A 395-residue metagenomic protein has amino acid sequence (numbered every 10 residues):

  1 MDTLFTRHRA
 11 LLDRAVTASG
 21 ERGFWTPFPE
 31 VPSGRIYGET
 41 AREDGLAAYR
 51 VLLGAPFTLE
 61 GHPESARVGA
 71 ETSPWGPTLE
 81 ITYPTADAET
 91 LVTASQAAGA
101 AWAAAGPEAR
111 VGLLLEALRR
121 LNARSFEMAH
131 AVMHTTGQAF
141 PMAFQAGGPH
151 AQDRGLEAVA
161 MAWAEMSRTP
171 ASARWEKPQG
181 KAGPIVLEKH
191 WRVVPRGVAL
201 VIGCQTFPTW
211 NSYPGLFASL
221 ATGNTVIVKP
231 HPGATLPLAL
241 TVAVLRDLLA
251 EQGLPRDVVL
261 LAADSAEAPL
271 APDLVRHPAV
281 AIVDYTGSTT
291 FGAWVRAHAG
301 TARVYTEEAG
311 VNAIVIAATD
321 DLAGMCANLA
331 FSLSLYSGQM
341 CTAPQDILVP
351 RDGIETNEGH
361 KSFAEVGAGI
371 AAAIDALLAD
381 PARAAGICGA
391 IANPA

Functional and structural regions predicted by a protein language model:
M1-A182, A218: N-terminal Rossmann-like NAD(P)+-binding subdomain of aldehyde/semialdehyde dehydrogenases
T3, R7, I36, D247-G253 (+1 more regions): ALDH superfamily catalytic-core signature
D87, L91, A109, L113 (+18 more regions): General structural feature for long, well-ordered alpha-helical segments within catalytic domains of soluble enzymes
A94, A98-A101, R120, A158-M161 (+8 more regions): Generic, well-ordered alpha-helical scaffold segments in large soluble proteins
S95-G99, A221-V226, P350: A short small-residue
A105, T135, A139-M142, N224-H231 (+1 more regions): Inter-helical turn/loop segments and adjacent helix faces that build the functional surface of alpha-helical bundle
E116-L118, T136-F144, G233-A234, L261-A266 (+2 more regions): Conserved short loop/turn motifs at secondary-structure junctions
M166-C326: Rossmann-like NAD(P) dinucleotide-binding subdomain of oxidoreductase/dehydrogenase enzymes
